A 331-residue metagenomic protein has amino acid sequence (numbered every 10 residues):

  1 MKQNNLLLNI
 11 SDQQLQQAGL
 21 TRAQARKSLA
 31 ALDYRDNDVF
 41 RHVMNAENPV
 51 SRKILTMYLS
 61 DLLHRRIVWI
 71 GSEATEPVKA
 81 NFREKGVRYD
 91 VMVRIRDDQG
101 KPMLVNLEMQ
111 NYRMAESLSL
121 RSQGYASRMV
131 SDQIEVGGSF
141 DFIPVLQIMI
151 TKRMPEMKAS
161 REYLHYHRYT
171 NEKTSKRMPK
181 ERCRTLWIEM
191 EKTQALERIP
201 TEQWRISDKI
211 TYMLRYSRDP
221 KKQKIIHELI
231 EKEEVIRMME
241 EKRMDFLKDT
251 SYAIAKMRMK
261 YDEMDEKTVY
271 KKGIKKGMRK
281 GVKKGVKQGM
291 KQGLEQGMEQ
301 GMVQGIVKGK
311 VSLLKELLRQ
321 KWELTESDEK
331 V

Functional and structural regions predicted by a protein language model:
M1-L186, K192-L196, K272: Accessory alpha/beta interaction modules
K2-L32, R96-K101, V105-Q110, D208-V331: Short, charged alpha-helical interaction segments and adjacent helix-coil junctions
D36, N48, T201-R205, R215 (+1 more regions): Intrinsic-disorder/low-complexity, polar/charged segments
S51-T56, D141, Q203, S207 (+2 more regions): A structural signal for well-ordered alpha-helical scaffolds and beta->alpha junctions
E181-L229: Upstream accessory/linker segments immediately N-terminal to the RecA-like ATPase cores of bacterial MutS and a subset
